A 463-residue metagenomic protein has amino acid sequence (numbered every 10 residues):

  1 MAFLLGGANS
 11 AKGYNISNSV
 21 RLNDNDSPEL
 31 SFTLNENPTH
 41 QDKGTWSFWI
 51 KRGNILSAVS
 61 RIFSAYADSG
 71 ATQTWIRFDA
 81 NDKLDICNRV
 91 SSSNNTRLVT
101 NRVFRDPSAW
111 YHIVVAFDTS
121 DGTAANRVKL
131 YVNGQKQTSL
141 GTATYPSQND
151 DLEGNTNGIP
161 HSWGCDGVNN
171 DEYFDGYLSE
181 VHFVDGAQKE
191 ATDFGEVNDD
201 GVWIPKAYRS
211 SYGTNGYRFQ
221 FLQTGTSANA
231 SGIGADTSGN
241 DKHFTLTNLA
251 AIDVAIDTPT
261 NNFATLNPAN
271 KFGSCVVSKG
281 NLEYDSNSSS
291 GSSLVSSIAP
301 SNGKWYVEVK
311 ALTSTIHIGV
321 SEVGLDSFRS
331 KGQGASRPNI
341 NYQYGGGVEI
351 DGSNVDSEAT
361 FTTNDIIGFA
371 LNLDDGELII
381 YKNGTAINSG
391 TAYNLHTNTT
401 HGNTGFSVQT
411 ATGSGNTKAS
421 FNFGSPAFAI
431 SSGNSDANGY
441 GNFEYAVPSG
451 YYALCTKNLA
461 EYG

Functional and structural regions predicted by a protein language model:
M1-D42, K83-D85, R89-N95, N157-S162 (+1 more regions): Low-complexity, glycine/proline/serine-rich flexible segments
A2-D24, S47-L56, W75-Q148, E349-S357 (+1 more regions): Extracellular glycan-interaction surfaces
A2-N18, N25-S27, G122-A124, T138-A143 (+5 more regions): Extended recognition patches within non-cytosolic domains
D24-K43, T96-R105, G167-N170, I204-R209 (+2 more regions): Short surface loop/edge beta-strand patches of beta-sandwich-type extracellular domains that form ligand-contact sites
N25, K51-S57, D68-G70, V90-S92 (+10 more regions): Acidic glycine-/aspartate-rich tracts in secreted/extracellular proteins
D26-C87, D121-A124, K189-T192, P300-S301 (+2 more regions): Extracellular glycan-recognition modules
W46-N54, I113-V115, L178-H182, F219-Q220 (+3 more regions): Short hydrophobic/aromatic patches on beta-strands that form ligand-binding or substrate-lining surfaces
L152-L178, T412: Extracellular glycan-interaction patches encoded by glycine-rich segments
